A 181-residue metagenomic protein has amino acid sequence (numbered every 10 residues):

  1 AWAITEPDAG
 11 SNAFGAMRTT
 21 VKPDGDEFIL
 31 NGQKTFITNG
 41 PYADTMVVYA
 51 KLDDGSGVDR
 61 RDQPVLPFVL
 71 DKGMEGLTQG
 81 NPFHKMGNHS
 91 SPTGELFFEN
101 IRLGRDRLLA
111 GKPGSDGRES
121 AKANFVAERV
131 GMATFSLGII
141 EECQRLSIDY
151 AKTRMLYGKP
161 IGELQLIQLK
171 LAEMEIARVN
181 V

Functional and structural regions predicted by a protein language model:
A1-T5: A short, Trp-centered hydrophobic/proline-enriched beta-strand micro-motif
E6, K34, P41, L52 (+5 more regions): A broadly conserved detector of short glycine/acidic/proline-rich loop/turn motifs that flank catalytic sites and bind
P7-G10, T35-P41, G87-N88, E128-M132: Glycine-rich phosphate/pyrophosphate-binding beta-alpha loops
F14-A16, P41-A43, Q63, S91-T93: Short, solvent-exposed loop/turn segments at the edges of secondary structure
T19-K22: A structural signal for short hydrophobic beta-strand segments in well-ordered beta-sheet cores
N31-Q79: A short core secondary-structure module
T78-N180: Glycine-rich beta->alpha junctions and the first turn(s) of the following alpha-helix
